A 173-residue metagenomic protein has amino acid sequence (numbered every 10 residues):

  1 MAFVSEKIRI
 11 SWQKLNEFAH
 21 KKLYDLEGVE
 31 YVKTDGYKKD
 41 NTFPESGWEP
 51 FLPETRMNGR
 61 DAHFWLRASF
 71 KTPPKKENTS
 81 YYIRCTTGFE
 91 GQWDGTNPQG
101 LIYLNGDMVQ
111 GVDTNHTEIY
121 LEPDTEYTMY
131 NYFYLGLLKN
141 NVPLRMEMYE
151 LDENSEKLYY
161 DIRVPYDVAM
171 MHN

Functional and structural regions predicted by a protein language model:
M1-K76: Extended carbohydrate-recognition surfaces in non-catalytic/accessory domains of CAZymes and lectin-like proteins
A2-L26, N131-N173: An acidic-aromatic loop/edge-strand motif
T34, T86, Y132-Y134: Structured loops at beta-to-helix junctions and adjacent beta-edge loops in soluble globular domains
N41-P44, L52-P53, W93-T117: Solvent-exposed beta-strand/loop surfaces of large extracellular or lumenal domains
H63-S69, S80-Y82, E126-T128: Intrinsic-disorder/low-complexity, polar/charged segments enriched in Ser/Thr/Lys/Arg/Asp/Glu/Gln
S69, H116-E122: Exposed aromatic-hydrophobic patches
K75-L104, M129: Aromatic-lined ligand-binding clefts that engage carbohydrates, nucleic acids, or primary amines
L121-F133: Noncatalytic modules at the cell exterior or secretory-pathway interfaces, chiefly beta-strand-rich lectin/adhesion
